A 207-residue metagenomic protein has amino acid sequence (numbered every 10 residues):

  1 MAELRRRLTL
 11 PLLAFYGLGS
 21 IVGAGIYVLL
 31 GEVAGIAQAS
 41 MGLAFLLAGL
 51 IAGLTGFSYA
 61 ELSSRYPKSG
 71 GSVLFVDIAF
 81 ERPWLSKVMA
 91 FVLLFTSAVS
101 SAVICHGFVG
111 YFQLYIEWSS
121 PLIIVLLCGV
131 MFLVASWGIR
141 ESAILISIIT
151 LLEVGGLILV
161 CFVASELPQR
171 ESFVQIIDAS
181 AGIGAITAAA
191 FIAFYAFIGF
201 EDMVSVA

Functional and structural regions predicted by a protein language model:
M1-S40, G53, F57, S69: Membrane-interface "cap" regions at the ends of multi-pass membrane proteins
E3-R5, G42, E117-L122, I148-A207: Helix-loop-helix junctions that connect adjacent transmembrane segments in multi-pass membrane transporters
R7-G17, L50, R82-T96, L127 (+1 more regions): Select transmembrane alpha-helical segments in multipass membrane proteins
T9, G23, L62, M203-V206: Hydrophobic/aromatic residues within transmembrane alpha-helices of membrane transport systems, especially the TMDs
G17, F45, M89-A90, C128 (+1 more regions): Residue-level recognition of transmembrane alpha-helices in multi-pass small-molecule transporters/permeases
G17, G31-V33, V73, D77-A79 (+1 more regions): Helix-loop junctions at the membrane interface of multi-pass solute transporters
E32-G35, A44, G53-C128, L133-S136 (+1 more regions): Hydrophobic transmembrane alpha-helices that form the core helical bundles of multi-pass secondary transporters
A48-I51, C128-A135, V154-A164: Hydrophobic core segments of alpha-helical transmembrane domains in multi-pass membrane transport and ion-translocation
